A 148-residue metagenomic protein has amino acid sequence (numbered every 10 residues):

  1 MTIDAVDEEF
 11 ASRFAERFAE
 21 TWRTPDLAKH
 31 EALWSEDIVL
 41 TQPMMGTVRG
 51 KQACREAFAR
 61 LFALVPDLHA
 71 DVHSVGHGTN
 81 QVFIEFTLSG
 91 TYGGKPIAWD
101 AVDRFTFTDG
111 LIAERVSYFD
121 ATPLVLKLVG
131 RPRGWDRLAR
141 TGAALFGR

Functional and structural regions predicted by a protein language model:
M1-A32, W135-R148: Short, low-complexity N-terminal intrinsically disordered segments enriched in polar/charged residues
L27-T79: A solvent-exposed, acidic/Ser-Thr-rich amphipathic alpha-helical stretch
W34, L88-G90, F119: Short beta-strand segments enriched in hydrophobic/aromatic residues within well-folded beta-rich domains
A63-L64, S89-A98: Short, cysteine-centered beta-strand-loop-beta hairpins and adjacent loop/turn segments enriched in charged/polar
H69-A70, I97-D103: Short, surface-exposed coil-to-beta transition loops
T79-L88: A short hydrophobic beta-strand element
D103-V129, W135-R137: Short beta-strand edge/turn micro-motifs at domain boundaries
